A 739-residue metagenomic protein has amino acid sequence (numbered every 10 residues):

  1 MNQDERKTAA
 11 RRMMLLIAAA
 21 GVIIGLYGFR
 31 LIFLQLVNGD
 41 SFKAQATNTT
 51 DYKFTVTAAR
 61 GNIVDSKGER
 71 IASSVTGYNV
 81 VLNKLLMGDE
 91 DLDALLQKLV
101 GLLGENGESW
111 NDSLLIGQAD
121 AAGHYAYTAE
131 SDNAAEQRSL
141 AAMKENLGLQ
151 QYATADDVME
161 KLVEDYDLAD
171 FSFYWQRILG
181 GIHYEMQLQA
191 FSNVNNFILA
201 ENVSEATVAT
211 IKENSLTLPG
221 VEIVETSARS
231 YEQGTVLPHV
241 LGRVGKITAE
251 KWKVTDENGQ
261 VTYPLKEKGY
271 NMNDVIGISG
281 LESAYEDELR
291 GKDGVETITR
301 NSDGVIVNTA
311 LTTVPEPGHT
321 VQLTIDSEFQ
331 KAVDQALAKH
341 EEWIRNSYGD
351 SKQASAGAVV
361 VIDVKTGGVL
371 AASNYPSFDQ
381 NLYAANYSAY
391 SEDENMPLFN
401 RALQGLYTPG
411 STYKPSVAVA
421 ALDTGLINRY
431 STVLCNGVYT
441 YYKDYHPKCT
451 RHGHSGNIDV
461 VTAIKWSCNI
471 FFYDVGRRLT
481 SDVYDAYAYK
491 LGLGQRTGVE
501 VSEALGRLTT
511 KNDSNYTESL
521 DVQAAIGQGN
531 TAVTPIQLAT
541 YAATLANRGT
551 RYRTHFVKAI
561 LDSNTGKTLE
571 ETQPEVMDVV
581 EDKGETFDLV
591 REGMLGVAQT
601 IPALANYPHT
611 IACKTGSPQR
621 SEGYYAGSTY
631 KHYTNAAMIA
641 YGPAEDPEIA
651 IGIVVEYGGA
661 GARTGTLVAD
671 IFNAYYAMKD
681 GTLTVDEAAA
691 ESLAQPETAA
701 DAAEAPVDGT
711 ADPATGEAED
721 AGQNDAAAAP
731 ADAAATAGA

Functional and structural regions predicted by a protein language model:
M1-V314, S347-S351, S355-A358, D701 (+4 more regions): Membrane-proximal periplasmic segments of bacterial cell-envelope enzymes, especially penicillin-binding proteins
A72, Y78, T299-E316, I325 (+6 more regions): Beta-lactam-recognizing serine transpeptidase/beta-lactamase-like catalytic domain environment
E90-G101, A209, E213, P238-G242 (+17 more regions): Solvent-exposed, polar/charged alpha-helical surfaces in well-ordered, non-transmembrane soluble domains, broadly
I211, P317-E341, A703, G709-D712 (+2 more regions): N-terminal leader/targeting segments and the immediately adjacent pre-domain N-terminus
E286, R290-D293, D303-G304, D334-E342 (+3 more regions): Amphipathic, well-packed alpha-helical segments that form the structural scaffold of globular domains
A336-Y348, G425, A598: Structural motif corresponding to the C-terminal cap of alpha-helices
K567-E570, A669-A739: Short, gly/Ser/Thr-rich active-site loops of penicillin-recognizing serine hydrolases
